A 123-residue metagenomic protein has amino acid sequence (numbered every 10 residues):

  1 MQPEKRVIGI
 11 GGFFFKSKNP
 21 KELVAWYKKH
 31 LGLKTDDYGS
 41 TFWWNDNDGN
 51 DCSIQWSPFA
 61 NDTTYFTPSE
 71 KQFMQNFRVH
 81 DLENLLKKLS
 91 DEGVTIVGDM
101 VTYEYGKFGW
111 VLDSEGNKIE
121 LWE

Functional and structural regions predicted by a protein language model:
M1-F15, Y38, L86-E123: Vicinal oxygen chelate
Q2-E4, D62-T67: Short, flexible, solvent-exposed loop/turn segments with mixed acidic/basic and small polar residues
E4-I8, F14-S57, D91: Core segments of cupin and vicinal oxygen chelate
S17-N19, N47, H80-L82, S114-G116: Short loop segments at secondary-structure junctions
E22-L23, M74, F108: Secondary-structure boundary/capping motif
I54, F73, N117: Change "...and in nucleic-acid phosphodiester-cleaving endonucleases..." to "...and in nucleic-acid processing enzymes
Q55, F59-A60, R78: Active-site-adjacent beta-strand/loop module that shapes the phosphate/pyrophosphate-binding cleft
P68-L89: Mid-chain, well-packed structural core segment of small domains
